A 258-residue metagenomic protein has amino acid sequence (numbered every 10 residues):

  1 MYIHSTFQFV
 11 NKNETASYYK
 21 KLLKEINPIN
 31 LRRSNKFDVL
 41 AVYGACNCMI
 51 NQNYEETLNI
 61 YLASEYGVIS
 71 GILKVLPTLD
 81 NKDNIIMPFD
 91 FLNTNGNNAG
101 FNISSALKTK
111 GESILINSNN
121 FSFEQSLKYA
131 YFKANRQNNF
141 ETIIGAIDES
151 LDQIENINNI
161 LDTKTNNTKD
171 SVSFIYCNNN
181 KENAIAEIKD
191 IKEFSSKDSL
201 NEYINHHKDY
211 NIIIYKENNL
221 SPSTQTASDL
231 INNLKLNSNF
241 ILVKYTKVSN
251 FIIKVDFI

Functional and structural regions predicted by a protein language model:
M1-E124, F132-F140, I144-I258: Conserved "HGTGT" condensation-loop signature of ketosynthase/thiolase-family condensing enzymes that catalyze
L127: Short-chain dehydrogenase/reductase
